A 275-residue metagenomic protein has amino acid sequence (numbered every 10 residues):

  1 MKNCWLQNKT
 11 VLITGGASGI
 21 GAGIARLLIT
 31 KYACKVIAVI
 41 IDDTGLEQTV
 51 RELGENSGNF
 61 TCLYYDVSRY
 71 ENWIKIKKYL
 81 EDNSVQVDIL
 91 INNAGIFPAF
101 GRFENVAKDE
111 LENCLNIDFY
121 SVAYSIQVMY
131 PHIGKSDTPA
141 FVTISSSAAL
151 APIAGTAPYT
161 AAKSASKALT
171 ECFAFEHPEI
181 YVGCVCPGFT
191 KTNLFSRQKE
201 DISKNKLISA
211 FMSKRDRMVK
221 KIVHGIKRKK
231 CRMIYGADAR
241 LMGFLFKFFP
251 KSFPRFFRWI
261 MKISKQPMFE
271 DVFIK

Functional and structural regions predicted by a protein language model:
A17-G19: Conserved glycine-rich cofactor-binding loop
A33-Q48: Conserved glycine-rich Rossmann-like NAD(P)H-binding loop of the short-chain dehydrogenase/reductase
Y64-K75, K108: The beta1-alpha1 cofactor-binding region of Rossmann-like NAD(H)/NADP(H)-dependent oxidoreductases
G101-F103, A107-E112: Substrate-binding pocket helix/loop in short-chain dehydrogenase/reductase
I126, A162: Active-site helix of classical SDR
S146: Residue(s) in the substrate-gating loop at a strand-loop-helix junction that position the organic substrate next
A174-A237: SDR active-site lid
